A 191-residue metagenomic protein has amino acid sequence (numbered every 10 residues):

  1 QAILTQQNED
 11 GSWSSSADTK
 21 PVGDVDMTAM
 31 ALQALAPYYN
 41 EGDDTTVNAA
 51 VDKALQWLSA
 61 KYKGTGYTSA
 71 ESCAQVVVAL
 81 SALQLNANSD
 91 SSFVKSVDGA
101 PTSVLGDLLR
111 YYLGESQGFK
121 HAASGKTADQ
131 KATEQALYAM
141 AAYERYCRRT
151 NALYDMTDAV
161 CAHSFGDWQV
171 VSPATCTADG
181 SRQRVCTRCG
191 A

Functional and structural regions predicted by a protein language model:
Q1, E9-A50, K63-V97, G118-R148: An alpha-helical repeat/solenoid feature that recognizes helix-turn-helix modules
T46-D52, T102-L105, C161, V185: Extracellular cell-wall/glycan-interacting regions and their flexible linkers
S92-Y112: Extended hydrophobic/aromatic segments used for targeting, binding, or gating
R149-G166: Low-complexity, Pro/Thr/Ser/Gly/Ala-rich linker/spacer regions in secreted, extracellular modular proteins
C161-A191: Thrombospondin type-1
